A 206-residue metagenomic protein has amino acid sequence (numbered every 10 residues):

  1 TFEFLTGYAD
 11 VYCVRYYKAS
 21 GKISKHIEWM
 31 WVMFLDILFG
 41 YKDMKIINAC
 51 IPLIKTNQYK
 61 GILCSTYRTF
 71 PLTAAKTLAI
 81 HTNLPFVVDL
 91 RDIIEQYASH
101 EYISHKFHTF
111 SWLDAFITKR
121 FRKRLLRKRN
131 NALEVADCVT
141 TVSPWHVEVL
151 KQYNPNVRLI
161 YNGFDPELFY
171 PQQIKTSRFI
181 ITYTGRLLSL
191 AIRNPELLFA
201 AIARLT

Functional and structural regions predicted by a protein language model:
T1-I54: A conserved catalytic-core segment of Leloir-type glycosyltransferases
D10, D137-C138, N156: Well-ordered beta-strand positions
A19-I37, N57, L84-L126: Acceptor-binding helix/loop patch of EC 2.4 sugar-transfer enzymes, predominantly nucleotide-sugar-dependent
M44, N48, F70, T77-H81 (+2 more regions): Membrane-proximal helix-turn-helix segments that form the acceptor-binding/catalytic region of lipid-linked
C50-P71, L84-R91: Short N-terminal targeting/anchoring amphipathic segment
K60-G61, C138, I180: Structural motif
V142-W145, G163: Carbohydrate-associated surface elements
D165-T206: Conserved catalytic-core segment of nucleotide-activated headgroup transferases in glycan assembly
